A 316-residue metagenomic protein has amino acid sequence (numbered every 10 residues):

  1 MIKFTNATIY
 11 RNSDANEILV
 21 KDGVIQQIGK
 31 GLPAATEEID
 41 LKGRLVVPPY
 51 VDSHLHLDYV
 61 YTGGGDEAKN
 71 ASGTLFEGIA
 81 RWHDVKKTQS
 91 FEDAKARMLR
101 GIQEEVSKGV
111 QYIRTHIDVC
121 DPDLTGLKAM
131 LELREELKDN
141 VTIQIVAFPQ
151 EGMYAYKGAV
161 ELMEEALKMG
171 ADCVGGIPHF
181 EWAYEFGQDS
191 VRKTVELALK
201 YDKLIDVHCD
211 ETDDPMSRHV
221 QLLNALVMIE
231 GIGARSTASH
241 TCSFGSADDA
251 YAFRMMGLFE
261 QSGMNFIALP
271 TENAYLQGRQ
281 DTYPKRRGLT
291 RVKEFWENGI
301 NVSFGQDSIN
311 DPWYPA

Functional and structural regions predicted by a protein language model:
M1-P33, V46: N-terminal metal-binding scaffold of metallo-dependent hydrolase/deaminase domains
I2-N6, L32-E77: Replace "His-x-His-based motif
A7, G23, G43, H54 (+6 more regions): Divalent metal-coordination and catalytic microenvironments
H56, D118-C120, V146-G152, I177-E181 (+4 more regions): Active-site beta-loop-alpha junctions enriched in small/polar residues
Y61-A94, G170-C173, H219-T237, G263-N265 (+1 more regions): Active-site gating loops and adjacent loop-to-helix segments of metal-dependent hydrolytic enzymes
G63-H116, L124-E136, E161-K168: Alpha-helical scaffold segments that flank or form the walls of functional sites
A80-A96, V146-G158, P178-F186: Active-site mouth loops of central-metabolism enzymes
T125-D139, Y156-A268, D281-V302: Histidine/acidic residue-rich metal-binding segments in metalloenzymes
